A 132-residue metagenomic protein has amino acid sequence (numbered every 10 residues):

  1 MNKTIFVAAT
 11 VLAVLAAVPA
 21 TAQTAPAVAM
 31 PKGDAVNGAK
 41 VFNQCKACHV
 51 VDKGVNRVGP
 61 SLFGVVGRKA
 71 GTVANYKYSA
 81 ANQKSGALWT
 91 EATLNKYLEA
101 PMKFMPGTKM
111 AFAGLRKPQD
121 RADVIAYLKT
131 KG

Functional and structural regions predicted by a protein language model:
M1-T10: Bacterial N-terminal signal peptides that target proteins for export
V14-A22: C-terminal segment of classical bacterial N-terminal signal peptides
A22-V41: Electrostatic cytochrome c docking/interface patches
V36-N43, V55-F63, A92: Sequence context surrounding c-type heme c attachment/ligation sites in exported
G38, F42-V51, V124: The canonical Cys-X-X-Cys-His
H49-V55, G67-R68: Detector for the c-type heme attachment site
A74-A92: Short Fe-S-cluster ligation motifs
L88-G132: C-terminal capping alpha-helices of c-type cytochrome domains
